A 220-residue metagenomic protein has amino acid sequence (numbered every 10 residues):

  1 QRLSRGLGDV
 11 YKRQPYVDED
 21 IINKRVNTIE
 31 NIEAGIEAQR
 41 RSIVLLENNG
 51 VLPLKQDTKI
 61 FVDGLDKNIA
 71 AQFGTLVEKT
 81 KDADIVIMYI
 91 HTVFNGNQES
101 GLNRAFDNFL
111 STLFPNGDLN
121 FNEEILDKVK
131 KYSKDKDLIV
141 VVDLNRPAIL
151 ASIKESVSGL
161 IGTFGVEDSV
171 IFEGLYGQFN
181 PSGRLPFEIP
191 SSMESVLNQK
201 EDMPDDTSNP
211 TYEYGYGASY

Functional and structural regions predicted by a protein language model:
Q1-Y11: Single conserved hydrophobic/aromatic residue that forms the stacking wall/gate of nucleotide- or nucleobase-binding
R5, E19-Y220: C-terminal non-catalytic regions of proteins with extracellular/luminal or membrane-system context
K12-D18: Short helix-loop capping/hinge segments that flank enzyme active sites or metal/cofactor-binding pockets
